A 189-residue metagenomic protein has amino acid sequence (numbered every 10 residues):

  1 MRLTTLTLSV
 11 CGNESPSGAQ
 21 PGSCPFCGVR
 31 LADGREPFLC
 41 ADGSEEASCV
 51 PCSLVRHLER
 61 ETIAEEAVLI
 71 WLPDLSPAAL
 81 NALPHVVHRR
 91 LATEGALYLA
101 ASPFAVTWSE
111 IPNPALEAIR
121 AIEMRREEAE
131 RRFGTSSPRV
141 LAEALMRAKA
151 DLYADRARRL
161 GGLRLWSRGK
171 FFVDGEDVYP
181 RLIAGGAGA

Functional and structural regions predicted by a protein language model:
M1-L69: N-terminal cysteine/histidine-rich coordination modules
R2, A79-A82, V140: Exposed alpha-helical structural elements
L54-A92: Polybasic, low-complexity binding patches
V86-E94, Y98-F133: Charged/polar low-complexity intrinsically disordered segments, enriched in acidic residues
N113-A189: C-terminal, charged low-complexity interaction regions
